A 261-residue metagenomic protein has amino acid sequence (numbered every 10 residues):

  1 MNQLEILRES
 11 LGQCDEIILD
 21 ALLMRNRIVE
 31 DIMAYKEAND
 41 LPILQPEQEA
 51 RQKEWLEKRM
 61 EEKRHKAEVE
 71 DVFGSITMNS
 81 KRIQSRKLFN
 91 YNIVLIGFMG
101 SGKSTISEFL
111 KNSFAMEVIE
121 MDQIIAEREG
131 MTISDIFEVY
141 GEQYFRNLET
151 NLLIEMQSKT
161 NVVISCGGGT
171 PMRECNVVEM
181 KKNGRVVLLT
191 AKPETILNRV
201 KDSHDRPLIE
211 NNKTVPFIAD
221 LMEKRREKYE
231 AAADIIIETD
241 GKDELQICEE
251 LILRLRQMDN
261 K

Functional and structural regions predicted by a protein language model:
M1-F89: Domain-level signature for soluble enzymes in the chorismate/prephenate branch of the shikimate pathway
L95: Hydrophobic anchor at the beta1->P-loop junction of P-loop NTPases
F98: P-loop (Walker A) phosphate-binding loop of NTP-binding proteins
S101: ATP-binding Walker
S104: Walker A/P-loop
F109, S113, E227-K261: NTP-dependent small-molecule kinase module
E120-T170, C175-V178, R206: ATP-dependent small-molecule kinase phosphotransfer cores that center on conserved nucleotide phosphate-binding segments
N183-R226: A glycine- and Lys/Arg-enriched "phosphate-lid" helix/loop adjacent to the NTP-binding pocket of small-molecule kinases
